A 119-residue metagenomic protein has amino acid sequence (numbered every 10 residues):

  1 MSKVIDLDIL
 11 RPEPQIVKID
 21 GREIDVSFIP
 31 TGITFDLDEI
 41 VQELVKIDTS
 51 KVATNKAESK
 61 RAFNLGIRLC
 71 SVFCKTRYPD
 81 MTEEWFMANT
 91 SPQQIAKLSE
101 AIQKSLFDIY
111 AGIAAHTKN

Functional and structural regions predicted by a protein language model:
S2-K3, R11-P12, R22, S27-N119: Short, surface-exposed, charged amphipathic helix/loop patches that serve as local interaction elements
